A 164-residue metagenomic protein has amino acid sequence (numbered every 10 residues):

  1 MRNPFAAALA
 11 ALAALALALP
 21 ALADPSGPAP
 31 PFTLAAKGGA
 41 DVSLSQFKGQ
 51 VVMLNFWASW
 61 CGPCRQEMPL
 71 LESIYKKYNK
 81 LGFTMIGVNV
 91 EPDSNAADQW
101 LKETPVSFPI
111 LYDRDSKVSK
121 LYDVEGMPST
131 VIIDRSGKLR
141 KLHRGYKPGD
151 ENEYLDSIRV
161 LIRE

Functional and structural regions predicted by a protein language model:
M1-L9: Bacterial N-terminal signal peptides that target proteins for export
A8-P20: Bacterial N-terminal signal peptides
P20-L44: N-terminal "domain-start" segment that seeds a small globular fold
G27-P30, Q66, K76-D115, L121 (+1 more regions): Conserved segment of the thioredoxin-like fold in thiol-based oxidoreductases
Q50-V52, F56-W60, G126: Short pre-active-site segment immediately N-terminal to redox-active cysteine/selenocysteine motifs in thiol-based
M53-N55, M85-G87, V131-I132: Hydrophobic beta-strand core positions in alpha/beta domains
F56-S73: Conserved redox-active cysteine motifs that mediate thiol-disulfide chemistry, especially di-cysteine Cys-X(1-2)-Cys
Q99-S107, R114-R159: Thiol/disulfide oxidoreductase modules built on the thioredoxin-like
